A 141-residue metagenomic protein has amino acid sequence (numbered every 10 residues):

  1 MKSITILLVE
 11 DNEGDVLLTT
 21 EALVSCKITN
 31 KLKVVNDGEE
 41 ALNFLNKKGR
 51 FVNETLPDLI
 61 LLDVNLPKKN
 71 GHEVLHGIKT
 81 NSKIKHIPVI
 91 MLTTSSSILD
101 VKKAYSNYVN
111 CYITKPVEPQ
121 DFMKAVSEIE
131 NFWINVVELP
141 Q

Functional and structural regions predicted by a protein language model:
E10: Conserved acidic carboxylate
E13-G38: Two-component/phosphorelay signaling modules centered on CheY-like receiver
V34-L59, M123: Acidic, metal-coordinating helix/loop segments flanking the phosphotransfer/catalytic sites of two-component signaling
D63, T93: Active-site residues of response regulator receiver
K68-K69, I78: Hydrophobic residue at a beta-alpha junction that N-caps the helix immediately following a catalytic beta-strand/loop
N110: Short, glycine/charged-rich "phosphate-handling" switch motifs in NTP-dependent and phosphotransfer domains
V117-I129, V137-E138: C-terminal output helix
